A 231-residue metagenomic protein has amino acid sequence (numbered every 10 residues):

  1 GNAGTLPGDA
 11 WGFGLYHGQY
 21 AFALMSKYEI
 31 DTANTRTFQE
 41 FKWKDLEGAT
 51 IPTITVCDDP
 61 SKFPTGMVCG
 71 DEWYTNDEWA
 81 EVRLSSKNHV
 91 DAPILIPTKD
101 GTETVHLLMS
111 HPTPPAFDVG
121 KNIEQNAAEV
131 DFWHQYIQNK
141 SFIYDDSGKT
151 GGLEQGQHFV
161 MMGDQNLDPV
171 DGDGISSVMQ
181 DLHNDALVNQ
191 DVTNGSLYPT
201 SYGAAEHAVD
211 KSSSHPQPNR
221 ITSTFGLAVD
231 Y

Functional and structural regions predicted by a protein language model:
G1-P64: Active-site surface patch of divalent metal-dependent phosphodiester/phosphate bond hydrolases
P7-F13, N76-E81, Q217-I221: Short, P/G- and charge-enriched loop/turn segments at secondary-structure junctions
D9, N34-Q39, L108, D118-N122 (+1 more regions): Short, solvent-exposed loop/turn and secondary-structure capping segments
L15-Q19, R83-S86, T98-T102, G152-Q155 (+1 more regions): Extracellular/periplasmic catalytic domains that process cell-envelope and extracellular macromolecules
E29-T32, E47-T55, A80, L84-H111: Beta-strand-turn-beta hairpins that frame and shape the catalytic cleft of phosphate-ester-processing enzymes
T65, W73-D77, F117-Q125: Acidic/histidine-rich helix-loop elements that form or flank divalent-metal/phosphate-binding sites at the catalytic
G70-P97, H134-G151: A Trp-anchored, charged/polar loop motif used as the substrate-binding/catalytic surface of acyl/ester-handling
T113-Y231: Metal-dependent phosphoesterases centered on the DNase I-like endonuclease/exonuclease/phosphatase
